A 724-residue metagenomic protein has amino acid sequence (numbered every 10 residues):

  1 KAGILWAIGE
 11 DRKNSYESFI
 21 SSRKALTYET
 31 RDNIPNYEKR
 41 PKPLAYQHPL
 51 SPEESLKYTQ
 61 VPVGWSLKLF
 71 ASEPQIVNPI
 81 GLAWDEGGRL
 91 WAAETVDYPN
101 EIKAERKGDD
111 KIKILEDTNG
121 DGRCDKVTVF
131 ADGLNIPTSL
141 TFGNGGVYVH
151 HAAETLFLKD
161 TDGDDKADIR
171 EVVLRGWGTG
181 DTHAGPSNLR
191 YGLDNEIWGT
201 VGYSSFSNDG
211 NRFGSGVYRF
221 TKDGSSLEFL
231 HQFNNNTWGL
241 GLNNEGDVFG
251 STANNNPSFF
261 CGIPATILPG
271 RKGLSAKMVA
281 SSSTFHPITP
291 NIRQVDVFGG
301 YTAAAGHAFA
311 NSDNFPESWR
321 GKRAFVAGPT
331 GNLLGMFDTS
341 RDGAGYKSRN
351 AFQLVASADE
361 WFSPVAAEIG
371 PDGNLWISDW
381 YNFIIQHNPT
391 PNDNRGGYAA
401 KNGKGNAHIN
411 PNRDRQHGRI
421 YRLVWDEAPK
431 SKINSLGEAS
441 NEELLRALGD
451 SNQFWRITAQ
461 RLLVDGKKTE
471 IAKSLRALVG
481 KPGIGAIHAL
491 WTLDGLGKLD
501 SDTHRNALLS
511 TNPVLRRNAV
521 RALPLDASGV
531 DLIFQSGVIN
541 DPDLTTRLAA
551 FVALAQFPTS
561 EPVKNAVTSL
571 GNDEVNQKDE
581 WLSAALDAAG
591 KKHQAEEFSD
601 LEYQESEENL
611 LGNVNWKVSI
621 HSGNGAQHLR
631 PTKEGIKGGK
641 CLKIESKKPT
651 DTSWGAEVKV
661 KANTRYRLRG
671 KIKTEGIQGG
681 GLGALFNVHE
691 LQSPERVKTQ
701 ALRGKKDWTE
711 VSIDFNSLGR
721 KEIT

Functional and structural regions predicted by a protein language model:
K1-L444, W455-T458, L462-V464: Beta-propeller domains with acidic blade repeats across secreted/periplasmic ectodomains and cytosolic WD/CNH propellers
S312, P329, D338-D342, D359 (+14 more regions): Hydrophobic alpha-helix feature that most strongly marks membrane-spanning transmembrane helices and their immediate
S431-N434, F454-K467, I484-K498, T503-L509 (+6 more regions): Structural detector for internal amphipathic alpha-helices that build alpha-solenoid repeat scaffolds
N441, A472, D500-S501, D531 (+1 more regions): Core helices of alpha-solenoid repeat scaffolds
E442-G449, R476-G480, H504-L509, F534-N540 (+1 more regions): HEAT/HEAT-like alpha-solenoid repeats
E596-T724: Extracellular and organelle-lumenal recognition/adhesion modules and their flexible linkers in secreted
